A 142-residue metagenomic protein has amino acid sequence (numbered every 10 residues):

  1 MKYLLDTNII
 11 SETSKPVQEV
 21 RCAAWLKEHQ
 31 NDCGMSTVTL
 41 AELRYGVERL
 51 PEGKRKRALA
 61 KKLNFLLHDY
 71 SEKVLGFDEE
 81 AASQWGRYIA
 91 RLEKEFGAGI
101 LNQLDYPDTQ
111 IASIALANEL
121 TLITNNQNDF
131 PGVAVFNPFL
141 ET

Functional and structural regions predicted by a protein language model:
M1-T39, V47-F65: Short, well-structured N-terminal submotif of metal-dependent ribonuclease cores
I9, T39, A81, I111 (+1 more regions): Alpha-helix capping/helix-boundary segments
A24, K62-A81: Generic detector of contiguous secondary-structure segments
K27, H68, L116: Anion (oxyanion) recognition and catalysis
Y45-E48, E72-T121: Active-site neighborhoods of divalent-metal-dependent phosphate/nucleic-acid chemistry enzymes
P51-K54, E93, F139-T142: Short, hinge-like loop/turn segments at secondary-structure boundaries
A112-T142: Acidic, PIN/NYN-like endoribonuclease modules and their adjacent C-terminal/linker elements
